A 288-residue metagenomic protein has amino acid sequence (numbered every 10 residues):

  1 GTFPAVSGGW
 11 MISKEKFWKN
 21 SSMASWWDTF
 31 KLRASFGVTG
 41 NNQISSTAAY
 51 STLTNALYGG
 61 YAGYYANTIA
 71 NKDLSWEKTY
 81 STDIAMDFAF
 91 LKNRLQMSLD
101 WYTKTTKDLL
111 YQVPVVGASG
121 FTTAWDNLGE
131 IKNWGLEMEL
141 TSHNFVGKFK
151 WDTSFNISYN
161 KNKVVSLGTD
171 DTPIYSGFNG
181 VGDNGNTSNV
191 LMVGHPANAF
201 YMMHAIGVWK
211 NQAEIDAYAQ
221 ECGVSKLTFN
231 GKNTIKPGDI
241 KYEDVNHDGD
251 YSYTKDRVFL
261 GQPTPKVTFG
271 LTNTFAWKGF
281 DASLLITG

Functional and structural regions predicted by a protein language model:
G1-V193: Extracellular/periplasmic, surface-exposed regions of secreted and cell-surface proteins
I12, F36, N144, H204-W209 (+1 more regions): A broadly conserved detector of short glycine/acidic/proline-rich loop/turn motifs that flank catalytic sites and bind
Q43, A213-E214, S283-L285: Short helix/loop capping segments that flank catalytic or ligand/cofactor-binding pockets
D83, D87, D100, D108 (+5 more regions): Acidic side chains
A85, Y253, T268-L271: Short, hydrophobic/aromatic alpha-helical segments in well-folded domains
T106-K107, G261-P263: A short local loop/turn or secondary-structure capping micro-motif enriched for an aromatic residue
D126, F145-G261: Conserved small-residue
D152, Q262-G288: Conserved C-terminal beta-signal and adjacent last beta-strands/turns of outer-membrane beta-barrel proteins
